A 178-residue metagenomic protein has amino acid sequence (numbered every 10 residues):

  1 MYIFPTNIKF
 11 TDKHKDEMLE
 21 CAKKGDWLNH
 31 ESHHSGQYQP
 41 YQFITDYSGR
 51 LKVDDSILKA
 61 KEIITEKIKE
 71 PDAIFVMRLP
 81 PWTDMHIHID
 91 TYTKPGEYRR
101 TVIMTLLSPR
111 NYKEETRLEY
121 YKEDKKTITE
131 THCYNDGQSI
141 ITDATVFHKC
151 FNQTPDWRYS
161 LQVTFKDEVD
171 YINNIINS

Functional and structural regions predicted by a protein language model:
M1-F75: Non-heme Fe(II)/2-oxoglutarate
T6, T11, Y47, L106 (+2 more regions): Compositionally biased, intrinsically disordered low-complexity segments
K67, S108-Y112, E168-D170: Secondary-structure boundary elements
P71-V146: Catalytic core of non-heme Fe(II) oxygenases with the double-stranded beta-helix
R100-L106, S139, P155-N173: A short hydrophobic beta-strand segment most commonly corresponding to one strand of the jelly-roll/cupin
K122-D124, Y171-S178: Surface-exposed flexible segments
C150-T154: Asparagine-centered strand-capping/turn motif at beta-strand->loop junctions
